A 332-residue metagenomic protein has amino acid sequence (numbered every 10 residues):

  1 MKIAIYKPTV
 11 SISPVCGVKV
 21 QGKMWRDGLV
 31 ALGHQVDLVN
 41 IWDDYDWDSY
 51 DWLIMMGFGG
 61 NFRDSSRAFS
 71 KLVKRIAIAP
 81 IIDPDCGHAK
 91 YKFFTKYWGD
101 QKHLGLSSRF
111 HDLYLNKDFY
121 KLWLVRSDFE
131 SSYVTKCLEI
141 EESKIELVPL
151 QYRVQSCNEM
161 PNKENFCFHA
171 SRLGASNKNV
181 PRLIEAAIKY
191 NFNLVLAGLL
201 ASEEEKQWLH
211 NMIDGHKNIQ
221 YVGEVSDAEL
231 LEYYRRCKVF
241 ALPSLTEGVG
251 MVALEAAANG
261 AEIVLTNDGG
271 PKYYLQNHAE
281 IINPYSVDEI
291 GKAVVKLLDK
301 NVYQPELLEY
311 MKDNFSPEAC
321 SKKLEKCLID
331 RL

Functional and structural regions predicted by a protein language model:
G17-V20, D299-R331: A charged, aromatic-enriched C-terminal amphipathic alpha-helix characteristic of glycosyltransferases across folds
Q101-W123, S132: Membrane-proximal helix-turn-helix segments that form the acceptor-binding/catalytic region of lipid-linked
E159-K178, I184-K189, V195: Conserved donor-binding/catalytic core segment of Leloir-type glycosyltransferases
N193-W208, Y221-G223: Glycosyltransferase donor-sugar binding loop
E224-V225, E232-C237: Short alpha-helical donor nucleotide-sugar binding micro-motif in glycosyltransferases
L245: Aromatic "clamp/platform" in nucleotide-sugar-dependent glycosyltransferases that forms part of the donor/acceptor
A253, E262-L265: Short hydrophobic beta-strand element within catalytic cores of glycosyltransferases and related nucleotide-activated
N277-V287, V295-N301: Conserved acidic donor-binding segment of nucleotide-sugar-dependent glycosyltransferases
